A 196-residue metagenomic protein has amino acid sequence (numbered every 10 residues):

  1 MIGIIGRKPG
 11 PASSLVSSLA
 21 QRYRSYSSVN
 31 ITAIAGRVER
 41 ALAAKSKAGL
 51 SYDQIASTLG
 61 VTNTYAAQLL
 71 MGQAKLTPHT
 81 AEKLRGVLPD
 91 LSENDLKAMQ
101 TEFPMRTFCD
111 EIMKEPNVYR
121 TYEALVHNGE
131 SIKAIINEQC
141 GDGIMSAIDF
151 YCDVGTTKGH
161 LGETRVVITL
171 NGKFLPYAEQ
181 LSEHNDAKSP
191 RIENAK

Functional and structural regions predicted by a protein language model:
M1-A33: N-terminal mitochondrial targeting presequence
V38-Q54: Short basic helix-loop element that most often maps to the first helix and adjoining turn of HTH DNA-binding modules
S46-A48, M71-H79, D90: Short, solvent-exposed alpha-helical "recognition" segments
S51-T58, L84: Short alpha-helical "recognition helix" segments of helix-turn-helix
Y52, N63, A81: Helix-turn-helix DNA-binding elements, focusing on the entry/boundary residues of the two helices that contact DNA
G60-K75: Recognition helix of helix-turn-helix/homeodomain-like DNA-binding domains that insert into the DNA major groove
H79-D95: DNA major-groove recognition helix of helix-turn-helix/homeodomain DNA-binding modules
L96-P176: Helix-turn-helix/homeodomain-like alpha-helical modules used for DNA recognition and transcription-factor dimerization
